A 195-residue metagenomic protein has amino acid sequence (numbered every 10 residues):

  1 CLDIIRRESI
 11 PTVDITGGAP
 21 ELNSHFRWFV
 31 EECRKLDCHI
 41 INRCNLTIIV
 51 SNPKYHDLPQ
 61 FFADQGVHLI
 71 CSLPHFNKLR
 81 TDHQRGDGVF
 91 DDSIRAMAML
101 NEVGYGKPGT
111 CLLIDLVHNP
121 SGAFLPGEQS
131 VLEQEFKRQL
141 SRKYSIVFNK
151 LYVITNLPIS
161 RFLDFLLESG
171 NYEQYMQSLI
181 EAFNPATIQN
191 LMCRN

Functional and structural regions predicted by a protein language model:
C1-T16, N23-N119: Radical SAM/AdoMet-radical enzyme domain recognition
F29-H39, A123-L140, S169, E173-Q177: Short, electropositive alpha-helical surface patch
V50, G122-E133, I180-L191: Active-site glycine- and acidic-residue-rich loops that bind and position anionic ligands or nucleotide-like cofactors
F61, A96, E135, Q139 (+1 more regions): Residues that form generic nucleotide/phosphate-binding pockets
L79, Q84, P108-Q129, Y144-S169: Flexible glycine/acidic-rich beta-alpha junction loops that bind and position SAM and/or redox cofactors in anaerobic
E102-V103, K137-L151: Structural alpha-beta junctions
K107-P108, L140-S145, A186-N190: Short, conserved, surface-exposed binding loops centered on an aromatic residue
P158-N195: Accessory C-terminal segments flanking Radical SAM cores
